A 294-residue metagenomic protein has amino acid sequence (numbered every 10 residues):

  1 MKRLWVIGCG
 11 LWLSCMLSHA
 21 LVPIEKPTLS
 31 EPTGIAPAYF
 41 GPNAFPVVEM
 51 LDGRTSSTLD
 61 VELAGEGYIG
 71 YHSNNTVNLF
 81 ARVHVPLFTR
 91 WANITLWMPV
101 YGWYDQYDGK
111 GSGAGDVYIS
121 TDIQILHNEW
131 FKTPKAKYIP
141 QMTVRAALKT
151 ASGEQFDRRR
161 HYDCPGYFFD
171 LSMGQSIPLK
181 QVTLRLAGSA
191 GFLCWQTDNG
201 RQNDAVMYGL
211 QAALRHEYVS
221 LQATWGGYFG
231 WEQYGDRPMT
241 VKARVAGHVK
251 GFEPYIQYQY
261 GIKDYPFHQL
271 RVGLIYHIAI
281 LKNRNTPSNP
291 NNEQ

Functional and structural regions predicted by a protein language model:
M1-A36, L281-Q294: Cleavable N-terminal export/targeting peptides
A20-T150, D157, C164-S172, Y218-W231 (+5 more regions): Transmembrane beta-barrel domains of Gram-negative outer membranes and organellar outer membranes
N78, R215, N292-Q294: Exposed, low-structure sequence patches enriched in small/polar residues
Y118-T121, V245-V249, P266-Q294: Outer-membrane beta-barrel "beta-signal"
Q124, G174-S176, I275-H277: Solvent-exposed residues in well-ordered beta-strands and their adjoining turns, especially edge/terminal strands
A136, H161-Y162, G188, P287-Q294: Short intrinsically disordered coil segments
T150-F156, W195-D198: Short, well-ordered, mixed-charge alpha-helical segments that flank or form enzyme active sites
Y162-G230, M239-T240: Detector for outer-membrane/organellar transmembrane beta-barrel domains, recognizing the amphipathic beta-strand
